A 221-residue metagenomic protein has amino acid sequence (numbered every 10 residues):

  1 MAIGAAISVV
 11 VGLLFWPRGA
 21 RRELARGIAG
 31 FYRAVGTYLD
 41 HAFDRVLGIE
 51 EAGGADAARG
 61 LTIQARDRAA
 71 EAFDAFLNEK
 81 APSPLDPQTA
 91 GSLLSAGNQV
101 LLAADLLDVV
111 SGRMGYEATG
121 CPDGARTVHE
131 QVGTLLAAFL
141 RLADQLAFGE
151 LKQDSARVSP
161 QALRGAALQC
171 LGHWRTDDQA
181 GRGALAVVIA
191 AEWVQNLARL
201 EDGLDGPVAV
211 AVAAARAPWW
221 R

Functional and structural regions predicted by a protein language model:
M1-R18: Pore- and pathway-forming membrane helices of multi-pass small-molecule/ion transporters and channels
W16-R26: Transmembrane-cytosolic junction motif
A25, A29-A90, L106-R221: Long, hydrophobic alpha-helical segments that serve as membrane-spanning/inserting helices
L94: Catalytic-loop region of hydrolases
